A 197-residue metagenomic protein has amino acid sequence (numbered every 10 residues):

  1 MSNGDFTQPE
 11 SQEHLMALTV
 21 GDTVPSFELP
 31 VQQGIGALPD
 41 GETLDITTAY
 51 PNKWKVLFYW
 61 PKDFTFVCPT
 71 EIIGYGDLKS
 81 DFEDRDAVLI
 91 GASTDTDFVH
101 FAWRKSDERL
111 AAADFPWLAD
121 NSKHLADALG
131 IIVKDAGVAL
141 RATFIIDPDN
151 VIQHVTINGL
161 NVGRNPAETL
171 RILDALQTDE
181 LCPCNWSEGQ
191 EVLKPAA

Functional and structural regions predicted by a protein language model:
S2-A197: Chalcogenol-based redox active-site neighborhoods
